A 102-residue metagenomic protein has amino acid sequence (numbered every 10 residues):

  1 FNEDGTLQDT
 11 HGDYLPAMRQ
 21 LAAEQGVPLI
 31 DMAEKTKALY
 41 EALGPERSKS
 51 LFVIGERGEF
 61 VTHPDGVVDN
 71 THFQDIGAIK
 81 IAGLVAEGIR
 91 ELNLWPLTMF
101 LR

Functional and structural regions predicted by a protein language model:
F1-R102: Catalytic His-Asp segment of secreted/periplasmic serine-dependent ester chemistry enzymes
